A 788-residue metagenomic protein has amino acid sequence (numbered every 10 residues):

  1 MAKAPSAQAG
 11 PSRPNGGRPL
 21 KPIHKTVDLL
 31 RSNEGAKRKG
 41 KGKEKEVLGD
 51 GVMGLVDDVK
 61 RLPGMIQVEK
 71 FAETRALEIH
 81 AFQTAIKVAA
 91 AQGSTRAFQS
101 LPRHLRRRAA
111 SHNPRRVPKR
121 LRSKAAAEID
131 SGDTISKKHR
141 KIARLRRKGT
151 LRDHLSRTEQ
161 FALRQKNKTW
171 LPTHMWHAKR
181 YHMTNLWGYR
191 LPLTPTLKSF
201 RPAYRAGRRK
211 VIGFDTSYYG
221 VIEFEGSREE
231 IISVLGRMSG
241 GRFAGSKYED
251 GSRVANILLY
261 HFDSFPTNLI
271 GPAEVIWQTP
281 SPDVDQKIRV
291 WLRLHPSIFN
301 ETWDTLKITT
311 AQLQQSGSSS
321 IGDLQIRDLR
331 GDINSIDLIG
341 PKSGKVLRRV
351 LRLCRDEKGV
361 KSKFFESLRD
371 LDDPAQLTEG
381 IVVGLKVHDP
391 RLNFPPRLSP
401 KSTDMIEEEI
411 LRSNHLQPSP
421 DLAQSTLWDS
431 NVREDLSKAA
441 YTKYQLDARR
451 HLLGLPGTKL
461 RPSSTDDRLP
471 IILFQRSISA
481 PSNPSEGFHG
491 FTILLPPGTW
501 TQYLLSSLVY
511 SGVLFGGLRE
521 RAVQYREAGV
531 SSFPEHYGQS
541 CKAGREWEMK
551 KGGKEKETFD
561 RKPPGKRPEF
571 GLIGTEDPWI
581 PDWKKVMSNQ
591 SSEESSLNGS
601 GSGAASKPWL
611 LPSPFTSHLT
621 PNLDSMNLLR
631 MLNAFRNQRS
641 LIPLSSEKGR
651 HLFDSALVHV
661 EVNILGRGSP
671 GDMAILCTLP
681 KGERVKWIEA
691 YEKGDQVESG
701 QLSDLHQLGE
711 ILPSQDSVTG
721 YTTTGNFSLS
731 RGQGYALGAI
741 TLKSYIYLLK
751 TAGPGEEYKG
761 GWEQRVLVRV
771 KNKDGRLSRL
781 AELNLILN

Functional and structural regions predicted by a protein language model:
A2-N788: Basic, glycine/lysine-rich polyanion-binding surfaces/domains
